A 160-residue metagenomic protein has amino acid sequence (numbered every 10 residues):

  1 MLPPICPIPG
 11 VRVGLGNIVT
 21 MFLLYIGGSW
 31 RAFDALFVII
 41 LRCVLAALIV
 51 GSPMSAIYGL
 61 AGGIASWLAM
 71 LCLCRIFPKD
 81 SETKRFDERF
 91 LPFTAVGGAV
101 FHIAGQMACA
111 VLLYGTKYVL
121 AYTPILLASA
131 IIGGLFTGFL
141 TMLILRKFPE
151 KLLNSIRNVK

Functional and structural regions predicted by a protein language model:
M1, L41-G51, A99-G105: Aromatic-anchored segments of alpha-helical transmembrane domains
M1-I26: Hydrophobic transmembrane alpha-helices
I18-T20, S66, Q106: A general structural signal for well-ordered alpha-helical segments in protein cores
Y25-V38, R89: Membrane-helix interface "capping/anchor" motifs
A32-R75: Helix-adjacent hinge/juxtasegments
S52-I57, C72-K160: Membrane-embedded alpha-helical hairpins and interfacial helices in multi-pass inner-membrane proteins
